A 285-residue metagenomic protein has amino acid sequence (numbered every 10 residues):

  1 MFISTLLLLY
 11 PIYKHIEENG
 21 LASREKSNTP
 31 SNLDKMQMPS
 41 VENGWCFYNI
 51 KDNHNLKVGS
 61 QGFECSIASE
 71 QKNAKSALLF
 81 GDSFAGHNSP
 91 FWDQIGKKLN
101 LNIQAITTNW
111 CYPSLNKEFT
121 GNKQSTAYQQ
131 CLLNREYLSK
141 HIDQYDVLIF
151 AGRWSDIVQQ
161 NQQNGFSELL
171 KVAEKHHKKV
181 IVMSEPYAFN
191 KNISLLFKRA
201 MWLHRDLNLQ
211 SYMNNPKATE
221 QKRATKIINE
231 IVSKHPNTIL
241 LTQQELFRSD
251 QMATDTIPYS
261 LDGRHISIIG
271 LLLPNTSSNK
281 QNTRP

Functional and structural regions predicted by a protein language model:
M1-P285: Extracellular/periplasmic envelope-modification machinery, especially enzymes that add or remove acyl/ester groups on
